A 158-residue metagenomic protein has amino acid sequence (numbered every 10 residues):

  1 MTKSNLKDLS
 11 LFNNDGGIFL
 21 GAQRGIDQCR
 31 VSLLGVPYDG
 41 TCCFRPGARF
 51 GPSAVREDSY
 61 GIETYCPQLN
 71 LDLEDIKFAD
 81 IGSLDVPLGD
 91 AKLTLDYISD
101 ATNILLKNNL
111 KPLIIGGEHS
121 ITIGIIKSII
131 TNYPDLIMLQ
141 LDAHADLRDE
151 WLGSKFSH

Functional and structural regions predicted by a protein language model:
T2-H158: Conserved alpha-helical scaffold segments that buttress catalytic/binding sites
